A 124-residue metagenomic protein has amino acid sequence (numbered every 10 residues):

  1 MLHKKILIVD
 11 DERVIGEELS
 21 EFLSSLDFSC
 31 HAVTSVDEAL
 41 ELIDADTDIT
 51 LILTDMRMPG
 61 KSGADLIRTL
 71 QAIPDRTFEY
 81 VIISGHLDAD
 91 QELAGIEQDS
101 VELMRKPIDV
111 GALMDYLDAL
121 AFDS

Functional and structural regions predicted by a protein language model:
R13-H31: Two-component/phosphorelay signaling modules centered on CheY-like receiver
G16, P59, I73, D88: The feature encodes the CheY-like receiver
T34-E38, S62-L66: Acidic catalytic/metal-coordinating carboxylates
D55: Active-site residues of response regulator receiver
G63, G95-E102: As written
A64-R76: Short amphipathic alpha-helix used as the core "switch/output" element in two-component signaling
I83-S84: Hydrophobic/aromatic residues positioned on beta-strands within the core alpha/beta folds
I108-D118: C-terminal output helix
